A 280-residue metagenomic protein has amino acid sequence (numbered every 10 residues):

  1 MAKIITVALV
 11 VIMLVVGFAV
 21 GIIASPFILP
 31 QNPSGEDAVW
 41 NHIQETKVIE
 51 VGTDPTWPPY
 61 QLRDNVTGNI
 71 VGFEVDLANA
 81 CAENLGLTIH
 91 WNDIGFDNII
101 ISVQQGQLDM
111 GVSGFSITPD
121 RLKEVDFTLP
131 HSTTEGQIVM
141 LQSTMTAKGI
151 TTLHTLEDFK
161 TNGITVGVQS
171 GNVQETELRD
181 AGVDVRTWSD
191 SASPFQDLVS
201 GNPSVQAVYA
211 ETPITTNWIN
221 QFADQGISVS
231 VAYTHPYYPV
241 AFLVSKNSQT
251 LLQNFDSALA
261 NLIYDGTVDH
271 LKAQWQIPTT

Functional and structural regions predicted by a protein language model:
M1-P33: Secretory targeting signatures
L29-S34, V75-N84, L141-T151, G163 (+2 more regions): Extended ligand-binding regions for polar small-molecule ligands
G35-G114: Extracytoplasmic small-molecule ligand-binding "clamshell" domains of the periplasmic binding protein/Venus flytrap
G52-W57, N92-D97, G106-T118, L141 (+4 more regions): Beta->alpha turn/N-cap motifs
P55, T133-Q137, T212, T216-A260 (+1 more regions): Periplasmic-binding protein-like
V75, H90-I101, T151-H154, G171 (+1 more regions): Short helix-initiation/N-cap motifs at beta->coil->alpha
L87, G95-N98, F115-P119, K123-V125 (+1 more regions): A conserved helix-loop-strand patch within extracytoplasmic ligand-binding domains of the periplasmic binding
N98-I101, F115-K123, E177, F195-V199 (+1 more regions): A ligand-binding cleft/hinge motif common to bilobed small-molecule-binding domains
